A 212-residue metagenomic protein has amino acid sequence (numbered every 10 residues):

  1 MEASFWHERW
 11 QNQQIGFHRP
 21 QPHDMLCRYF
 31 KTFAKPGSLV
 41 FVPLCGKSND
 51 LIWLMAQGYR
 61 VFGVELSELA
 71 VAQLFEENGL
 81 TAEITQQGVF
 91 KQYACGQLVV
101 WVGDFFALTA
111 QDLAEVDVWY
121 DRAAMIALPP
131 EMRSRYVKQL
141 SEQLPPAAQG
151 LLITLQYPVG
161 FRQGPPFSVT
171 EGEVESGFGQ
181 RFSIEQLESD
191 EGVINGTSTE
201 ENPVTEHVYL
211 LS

Functional and structural regions predicted by a protein language model:
M1-G37, K47-D50, G63-L98, V102-D112 (+2 more regions): Class I (Rossmann-like) S-adenosyl-L-methionine-dependent methyltransferase catalytic domain, capturing the SAM-binding
Q14, A123-A124: Short amphipathic alpha-helical interaction patches enriched in hydrophobic/aromatic residues with interspersed Lys/Arg
F41-G46, A124: Class I SAM-dependent methyltransferase "Motif I" SAM/SAH-binding loop
M55-A56: Gly/Ala-rich phosphate-binding loop of Rossmann-like dinucleotide-binding domains, activating on the conserved
Y59: Conserved acetyl-CoA-binding loop of GNAT-fold acetyltransferases
D117: Conserved acidic residues
Y120: A conserved beta-strand element that flanks and buttresses the S-adenosyl-L-methionine
A127-Q139: A short, conserved alpha-helix within the catalytic core of class I
